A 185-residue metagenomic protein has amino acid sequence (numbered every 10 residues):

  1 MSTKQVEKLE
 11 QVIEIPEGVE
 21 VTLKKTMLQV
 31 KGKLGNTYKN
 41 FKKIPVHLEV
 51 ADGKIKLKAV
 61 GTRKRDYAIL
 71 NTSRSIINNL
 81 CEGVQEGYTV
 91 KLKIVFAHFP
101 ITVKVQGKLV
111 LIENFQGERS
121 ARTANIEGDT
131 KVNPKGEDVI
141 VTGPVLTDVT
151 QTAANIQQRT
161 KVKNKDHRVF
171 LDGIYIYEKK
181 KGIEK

Functional and structural regions predicted by a protein language model:
M1-K185: Ribosome-associated RNA-binding proteins
